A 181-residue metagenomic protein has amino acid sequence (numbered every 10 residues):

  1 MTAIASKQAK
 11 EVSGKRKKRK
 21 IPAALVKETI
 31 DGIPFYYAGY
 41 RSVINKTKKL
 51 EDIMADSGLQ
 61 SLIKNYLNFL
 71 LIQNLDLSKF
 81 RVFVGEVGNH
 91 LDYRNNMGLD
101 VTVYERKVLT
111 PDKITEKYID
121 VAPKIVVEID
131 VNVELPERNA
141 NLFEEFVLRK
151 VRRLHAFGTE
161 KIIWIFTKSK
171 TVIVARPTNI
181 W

Functional and structural regions predicted by a protein language model:
M1-W181: Gly/Pro/Ser/Thr-rich low-complexity, intrinsically disordered segments predominantly at protein N-termini
